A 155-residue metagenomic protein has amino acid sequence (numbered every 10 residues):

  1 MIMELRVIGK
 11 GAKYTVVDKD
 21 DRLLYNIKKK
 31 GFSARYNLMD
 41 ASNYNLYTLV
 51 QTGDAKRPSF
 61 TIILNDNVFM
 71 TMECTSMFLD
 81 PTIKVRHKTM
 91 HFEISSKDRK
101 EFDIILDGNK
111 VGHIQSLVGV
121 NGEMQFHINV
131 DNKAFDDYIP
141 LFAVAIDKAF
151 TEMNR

Functional and structural regions predicted by a protein language model:
M1-P81, K110-R155: N-terminal targeting and processing segments
D80-N121: A mid-sequence interfacial segment
